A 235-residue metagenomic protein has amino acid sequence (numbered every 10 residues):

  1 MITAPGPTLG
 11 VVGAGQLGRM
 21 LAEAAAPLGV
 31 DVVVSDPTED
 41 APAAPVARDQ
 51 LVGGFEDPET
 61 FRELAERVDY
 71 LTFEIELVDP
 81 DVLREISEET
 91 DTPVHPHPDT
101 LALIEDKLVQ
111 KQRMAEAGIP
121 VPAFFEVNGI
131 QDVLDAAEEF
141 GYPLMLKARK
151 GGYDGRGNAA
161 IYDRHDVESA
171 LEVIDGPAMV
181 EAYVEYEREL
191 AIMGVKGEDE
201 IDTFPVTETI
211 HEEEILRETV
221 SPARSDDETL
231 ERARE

Functional and structural regions predicted by a protein language model:
M1-T100, I104: ATP-binding N-terminal substructure of ATP-dependent carboxylate-amine bond-forming enzymes
P5, P120, D154, Y186-L190: Short, basic and Ser/Thr-rich N-terminal targeting/leader segments
V33, T72, P93-P96, P122 (+3 more regions): Structural detector of well-ordered beta-strand residues that form the stable sheet scaffold of enzyme domains
G54-P58, P80, I130, R164 (+1 more regions): Structural motif corresponding to alpha-helix initiation and N-cap regions
I75-E76, A148-R149, A182-Y183, K196: Short secondary-structure boundary segments
H97-A159, R164-H165: A conserved helix-loop-beta module that forms one wall/lid of the active-site cleft in ATP-utilizing catalytic domains
G157, I161-E235: Internal nucleotide-binding/catalytic subdomain
